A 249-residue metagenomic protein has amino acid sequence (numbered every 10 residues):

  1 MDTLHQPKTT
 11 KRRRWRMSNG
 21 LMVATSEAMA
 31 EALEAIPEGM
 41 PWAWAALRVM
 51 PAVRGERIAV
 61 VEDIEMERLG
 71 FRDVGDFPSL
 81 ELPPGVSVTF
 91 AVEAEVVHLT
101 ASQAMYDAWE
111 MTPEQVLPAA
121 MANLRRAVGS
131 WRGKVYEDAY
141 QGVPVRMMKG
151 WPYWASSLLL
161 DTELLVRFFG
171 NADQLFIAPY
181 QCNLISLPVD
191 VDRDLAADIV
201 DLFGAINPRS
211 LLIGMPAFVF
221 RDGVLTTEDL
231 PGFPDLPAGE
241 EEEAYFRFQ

Functional and structural regions predicted by a protein language model:
L4-P152: Charged, alpha-helical interface segments at or near domain boundaries
T112-V116, S156-S157, V191-L195: Short amphipathic alpha-helical segments
A139-R146, I177-I185: Short glycine-rich, basic-tinged beta-strand/loop micro-motifs
Y153-F168: Short amphipathic alpha-helix segments
G170-N171, L211: Residues that act as N-cap/strand-start positions at coil-to-secondary-structure junctions
A172-F176: A short linear hydrophobic-aromatic micro-motif
C182, P188-Q249: C-terminal structured domains
